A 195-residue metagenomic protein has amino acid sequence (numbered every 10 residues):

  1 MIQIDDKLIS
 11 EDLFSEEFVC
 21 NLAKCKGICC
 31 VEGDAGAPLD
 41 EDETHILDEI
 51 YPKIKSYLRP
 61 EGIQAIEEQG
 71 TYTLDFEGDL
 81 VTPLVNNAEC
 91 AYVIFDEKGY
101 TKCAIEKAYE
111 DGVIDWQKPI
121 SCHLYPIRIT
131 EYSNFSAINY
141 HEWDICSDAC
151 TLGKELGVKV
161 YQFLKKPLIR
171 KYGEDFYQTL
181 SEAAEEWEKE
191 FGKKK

Functional and structural regions predicted by a protein language model:
M1-K195: Short loop/turn segments that flank or connect secondary-structure elements
